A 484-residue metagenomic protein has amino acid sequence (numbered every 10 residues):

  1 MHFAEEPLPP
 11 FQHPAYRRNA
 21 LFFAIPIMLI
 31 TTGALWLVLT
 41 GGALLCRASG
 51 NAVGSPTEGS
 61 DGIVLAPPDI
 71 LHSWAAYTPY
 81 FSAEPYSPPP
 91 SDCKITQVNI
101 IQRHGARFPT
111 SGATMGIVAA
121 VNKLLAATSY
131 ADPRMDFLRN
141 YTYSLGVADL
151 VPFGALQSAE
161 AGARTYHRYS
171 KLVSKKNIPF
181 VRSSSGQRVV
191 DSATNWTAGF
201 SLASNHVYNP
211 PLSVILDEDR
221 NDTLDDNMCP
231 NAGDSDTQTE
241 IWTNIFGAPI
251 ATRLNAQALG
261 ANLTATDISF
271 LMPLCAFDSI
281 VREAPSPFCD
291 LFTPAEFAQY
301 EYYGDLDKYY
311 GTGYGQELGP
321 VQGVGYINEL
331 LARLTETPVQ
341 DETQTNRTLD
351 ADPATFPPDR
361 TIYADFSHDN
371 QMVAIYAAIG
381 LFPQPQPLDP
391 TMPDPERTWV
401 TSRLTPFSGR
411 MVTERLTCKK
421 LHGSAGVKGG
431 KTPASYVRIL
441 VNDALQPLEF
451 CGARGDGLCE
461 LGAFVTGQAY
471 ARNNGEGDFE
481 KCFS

Functional and structural regions predicted by a protein language model:
M1-L21: Short, low-complexity, Lys/Arg-enriched N-terminal segments of secretory-pathway carbohydrate enzymes
F3-E6, I27, R403: N-terminal targeting leaders only when they are immediately followed by extended low-complexity/repeat-rich tracts
A4-P7, F23, V53, V64-L65: Compositionally biased, intrinsically disordered/low-complexity regions enriched for serine, proline and threonine
L8-P9, M28, G154, C229: Intrinsically disordered, low-complexity segments enriched in glycine/proline and serine/threonine
Q12-H13, G42, V98: Coiled-coil-like amphipathic alpha-helices with heptad-repeat character
R17-I27, I100, P179-S183: Transmembrane alpha-helices of multi-pass eukaryotic membrane proteins
A24-A48: Cleavable N-terminal signal peptides of Sec/SRP-targeted secreted and luminal proteins
C46-F180, S184-Y363, S367-S484: Signature for phosphate-centric chemistry
